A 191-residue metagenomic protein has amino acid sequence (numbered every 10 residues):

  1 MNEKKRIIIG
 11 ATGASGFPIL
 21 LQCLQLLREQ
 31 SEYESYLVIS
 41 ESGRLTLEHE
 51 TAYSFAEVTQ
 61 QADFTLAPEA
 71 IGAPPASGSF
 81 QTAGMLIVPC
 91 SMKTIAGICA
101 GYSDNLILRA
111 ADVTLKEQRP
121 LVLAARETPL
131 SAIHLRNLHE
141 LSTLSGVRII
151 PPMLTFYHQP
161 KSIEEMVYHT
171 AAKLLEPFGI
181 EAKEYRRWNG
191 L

Functional and structural regions predicted by a protein language model:
M1-V122, T128-L191: A cross-family phosphate/adenosyl-ligand binding-site feature
